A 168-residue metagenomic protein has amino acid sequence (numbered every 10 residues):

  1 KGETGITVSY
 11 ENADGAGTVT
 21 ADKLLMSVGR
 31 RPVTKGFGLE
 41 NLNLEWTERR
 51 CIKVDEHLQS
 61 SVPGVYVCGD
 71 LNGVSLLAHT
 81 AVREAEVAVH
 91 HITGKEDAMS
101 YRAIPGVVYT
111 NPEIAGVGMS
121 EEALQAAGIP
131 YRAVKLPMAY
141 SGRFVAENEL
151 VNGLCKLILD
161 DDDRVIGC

Functional and structural regions predicted by a protein language model:
K1-E3, H57, S141-F144: Short secondary-structure boundary/hinge segments and terminal tails
G2-I6, V62, E149-N152: A short, glycine/Asx- and small/polar-enriched loop/turn that sits immediately N-terminal to a beta-strand
G2-T18, L24: Conserved beta-strand-loop-beta-strand element in the redox core of flavoprotein oxidoreductases
T4-I6, I52, V165: Hydrophobic residues embedded in beta-strands of well-ordered beta-sheets
V8-Y10, L44-K53, A139, N148: Short gly/ser/thr-rich secondary-structure transition/capping motifs
D14, E48, D160-D162: Short acidic-glycine loop/turn motifs at beta-strand connectors
T18-H91: FAD-site-proximal beta/loop scaffold in flavoenzymes
R30-V33, L71-C168: Mid-to-C-terminal Rossmann-like scaffold of FAD/NAD(P)H-dependent oxidoreductases
